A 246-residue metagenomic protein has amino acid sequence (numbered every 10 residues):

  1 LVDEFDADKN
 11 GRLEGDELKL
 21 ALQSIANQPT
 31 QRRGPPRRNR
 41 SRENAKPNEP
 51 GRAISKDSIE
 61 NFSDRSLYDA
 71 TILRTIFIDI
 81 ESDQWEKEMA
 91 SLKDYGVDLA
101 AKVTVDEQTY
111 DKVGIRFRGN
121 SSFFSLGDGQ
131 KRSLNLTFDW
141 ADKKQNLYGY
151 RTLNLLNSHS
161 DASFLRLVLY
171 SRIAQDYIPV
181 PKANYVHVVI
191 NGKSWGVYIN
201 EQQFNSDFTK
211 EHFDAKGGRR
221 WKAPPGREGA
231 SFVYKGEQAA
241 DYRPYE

Functional and structural regions predicted by a protein language model:
L1-K9: Primarily EF-hand calcium-binding motifs
D3, D16-L20, V168-R172: Solvent-exposed, polar/charged alpha-helical surfaces in well-ordered, non-transmembrane soluble domains, broadly
G11-G15: Glycine-aliphatic tripeptides that mark coil-to-beta-strand junctions in extracellular and membrane proteins
S24-E246: Phosphate/dinucleotide-binding and metal-coordinating scaffold of catalytic cores in nucleotide-dependent enzymes
